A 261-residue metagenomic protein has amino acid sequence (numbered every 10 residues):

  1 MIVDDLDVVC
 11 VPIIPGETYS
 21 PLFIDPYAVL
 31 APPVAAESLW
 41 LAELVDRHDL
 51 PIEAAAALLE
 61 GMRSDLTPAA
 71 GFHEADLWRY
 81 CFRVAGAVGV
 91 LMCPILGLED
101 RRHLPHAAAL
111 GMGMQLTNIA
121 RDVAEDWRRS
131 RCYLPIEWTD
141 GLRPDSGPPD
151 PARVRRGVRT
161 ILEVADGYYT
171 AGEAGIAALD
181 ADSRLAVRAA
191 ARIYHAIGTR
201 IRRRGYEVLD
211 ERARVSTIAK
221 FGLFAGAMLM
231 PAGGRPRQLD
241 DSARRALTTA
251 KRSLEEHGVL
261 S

Functional and structural regions predicted by a protein language model:
M1-D4: Short acidic catalytic loops
L6-G113, A120, E125-S261: Catalytic cores of Mg2+-dependent Asp-rich isoprenoid enzymes
